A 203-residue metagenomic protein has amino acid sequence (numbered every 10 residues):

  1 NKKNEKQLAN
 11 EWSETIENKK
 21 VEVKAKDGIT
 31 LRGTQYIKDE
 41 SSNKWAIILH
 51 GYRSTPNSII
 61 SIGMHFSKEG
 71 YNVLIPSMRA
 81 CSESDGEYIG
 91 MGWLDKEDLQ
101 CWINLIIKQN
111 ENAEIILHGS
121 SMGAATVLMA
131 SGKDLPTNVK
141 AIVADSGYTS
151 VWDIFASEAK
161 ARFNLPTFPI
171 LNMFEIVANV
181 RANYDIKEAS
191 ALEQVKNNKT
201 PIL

Functional and structural regions predicted by a protein language model:
N1-K24: An N-terminal hydrophobic leader/cap segment in hydrolases
E22-A25, V180-L203: Serine-hydrolase catalytic core
K26-I37: A short loop-to-beta-strand scaffold at the N-terminal edge of the catalytic core in hydrolase folds
N43, G51-S54: Active-site glycine-rich loops that stabilize anionic/oxyanionic intermediates across multiple enzyme folds
G63-D85: Conserved alpha/beta-hydrolase
I89-N110: Alpha/beta-hydrolase active-site loop
N110-S121: Alpha/beta-hydrolase fold nucleophile elbow
M129-D185, E193-Q194: Hydrolase active-site cap/lid region
